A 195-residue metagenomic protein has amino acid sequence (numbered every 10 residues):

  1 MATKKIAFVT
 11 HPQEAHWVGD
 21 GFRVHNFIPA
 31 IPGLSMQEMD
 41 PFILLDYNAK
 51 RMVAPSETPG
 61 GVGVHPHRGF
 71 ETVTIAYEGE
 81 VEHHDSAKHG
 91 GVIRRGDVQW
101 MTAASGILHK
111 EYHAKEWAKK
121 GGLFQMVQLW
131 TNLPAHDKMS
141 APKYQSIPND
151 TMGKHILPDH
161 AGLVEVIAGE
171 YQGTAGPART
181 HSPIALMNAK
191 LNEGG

Functional and structural regions predicted by a protein language model:
M1-E14: Short, Gly/Pro- and small/polar-rich lid/capping loops
H16-Y77, M152-G195: A short glycine-rich, His/Asp/Glu-containing loop-to-beta-strand
P59, V73-R95, I107-E111: A short beta-strand-loop-beta hairpin characteristic of the jelly-roll/cupin
K88, A103-H136: Ligand-binding loop in jelly-roll beta-barrel domains
G96, A104, N192-G194: Tight coil/turn sites that cap or link beta-strands
T131-V164: Long amphipathic alpha-helical segments that form oligomerization/scaffold cores
